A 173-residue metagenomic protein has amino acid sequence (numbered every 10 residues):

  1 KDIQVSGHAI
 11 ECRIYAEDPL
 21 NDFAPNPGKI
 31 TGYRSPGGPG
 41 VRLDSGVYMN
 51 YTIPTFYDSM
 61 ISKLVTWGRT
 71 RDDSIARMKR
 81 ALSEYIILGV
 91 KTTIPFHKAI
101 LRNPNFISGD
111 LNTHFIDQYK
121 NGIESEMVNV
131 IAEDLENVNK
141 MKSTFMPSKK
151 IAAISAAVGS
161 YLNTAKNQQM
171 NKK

Functional and structural regions predicted by a protein language model:
K1-K173: Catalytic cores of soluble metabolic enzymes centered on carboxylation/carboxyl-transfer
